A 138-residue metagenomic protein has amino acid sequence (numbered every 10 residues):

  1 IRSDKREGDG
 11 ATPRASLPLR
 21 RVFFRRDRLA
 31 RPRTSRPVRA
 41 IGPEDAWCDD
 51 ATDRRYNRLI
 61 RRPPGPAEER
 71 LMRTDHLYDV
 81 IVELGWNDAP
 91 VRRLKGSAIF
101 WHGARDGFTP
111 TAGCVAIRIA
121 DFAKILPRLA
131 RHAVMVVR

Functional and structural regions predicted by a protein language model:
I1-T111, A123-R138: Cell wall/extracellular polymer interaction/catalysis modules
C114: Short cysteine clusters
I117: A conserved hydrophobic position in a structured secondary element of the catalytic/binding core that shapes
